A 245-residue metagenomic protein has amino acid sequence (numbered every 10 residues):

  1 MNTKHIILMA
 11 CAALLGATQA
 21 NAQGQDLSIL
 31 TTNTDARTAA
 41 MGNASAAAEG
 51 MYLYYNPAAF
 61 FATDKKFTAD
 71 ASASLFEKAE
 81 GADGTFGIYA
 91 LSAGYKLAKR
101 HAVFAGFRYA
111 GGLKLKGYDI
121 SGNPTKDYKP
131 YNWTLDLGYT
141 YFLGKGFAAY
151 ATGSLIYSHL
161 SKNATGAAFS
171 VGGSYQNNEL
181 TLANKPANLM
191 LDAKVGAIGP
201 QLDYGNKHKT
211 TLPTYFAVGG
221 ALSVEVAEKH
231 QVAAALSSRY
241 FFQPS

Functional and structural regions predicted by a protein language model:
M1-I7: Bacterial N-terminal signal peptides that target proteins for export
M9-G16: Bacterial N-terminal signal peptides
A17-A22: Sec/Tat signal peptide C-region and signal peptidase I cleavage site
Q23-S245: Subset of outer-membrane beta-barrel
